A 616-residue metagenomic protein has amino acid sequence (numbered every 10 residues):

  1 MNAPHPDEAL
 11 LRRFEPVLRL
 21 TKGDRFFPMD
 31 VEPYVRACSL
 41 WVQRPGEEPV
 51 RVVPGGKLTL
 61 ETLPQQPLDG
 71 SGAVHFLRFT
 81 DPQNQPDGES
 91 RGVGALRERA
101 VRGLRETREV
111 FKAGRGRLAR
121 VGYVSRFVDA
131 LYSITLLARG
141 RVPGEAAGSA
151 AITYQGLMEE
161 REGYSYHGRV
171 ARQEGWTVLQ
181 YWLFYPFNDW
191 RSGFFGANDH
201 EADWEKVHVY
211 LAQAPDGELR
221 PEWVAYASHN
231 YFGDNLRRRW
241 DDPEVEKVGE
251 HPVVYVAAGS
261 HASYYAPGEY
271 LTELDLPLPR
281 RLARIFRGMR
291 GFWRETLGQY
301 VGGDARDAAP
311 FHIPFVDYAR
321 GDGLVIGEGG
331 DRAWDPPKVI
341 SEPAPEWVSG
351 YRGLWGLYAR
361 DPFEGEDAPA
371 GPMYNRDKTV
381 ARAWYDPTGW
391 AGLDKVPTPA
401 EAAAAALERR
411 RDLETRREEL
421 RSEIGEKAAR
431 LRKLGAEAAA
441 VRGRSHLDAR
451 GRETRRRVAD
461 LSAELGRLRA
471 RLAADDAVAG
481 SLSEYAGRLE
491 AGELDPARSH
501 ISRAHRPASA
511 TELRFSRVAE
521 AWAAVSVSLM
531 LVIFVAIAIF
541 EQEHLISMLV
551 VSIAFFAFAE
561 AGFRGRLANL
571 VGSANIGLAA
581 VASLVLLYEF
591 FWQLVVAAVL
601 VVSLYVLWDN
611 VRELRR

Functional and structural regions predicted by a protein language model:
M1-D203, P215-R514, A521-S528: A domain-level signal for the mature, folded cores of soluble proteins
K206-H208: Conserved hydrophobic/aromatic beta-strand scaffold that supports enzyme active sites
Y210-A214: Short beta-strand micro-motifs enriched in acidic
P496, R503-R616: Alpha-helical transmembrane segments of integral membrane proteins
